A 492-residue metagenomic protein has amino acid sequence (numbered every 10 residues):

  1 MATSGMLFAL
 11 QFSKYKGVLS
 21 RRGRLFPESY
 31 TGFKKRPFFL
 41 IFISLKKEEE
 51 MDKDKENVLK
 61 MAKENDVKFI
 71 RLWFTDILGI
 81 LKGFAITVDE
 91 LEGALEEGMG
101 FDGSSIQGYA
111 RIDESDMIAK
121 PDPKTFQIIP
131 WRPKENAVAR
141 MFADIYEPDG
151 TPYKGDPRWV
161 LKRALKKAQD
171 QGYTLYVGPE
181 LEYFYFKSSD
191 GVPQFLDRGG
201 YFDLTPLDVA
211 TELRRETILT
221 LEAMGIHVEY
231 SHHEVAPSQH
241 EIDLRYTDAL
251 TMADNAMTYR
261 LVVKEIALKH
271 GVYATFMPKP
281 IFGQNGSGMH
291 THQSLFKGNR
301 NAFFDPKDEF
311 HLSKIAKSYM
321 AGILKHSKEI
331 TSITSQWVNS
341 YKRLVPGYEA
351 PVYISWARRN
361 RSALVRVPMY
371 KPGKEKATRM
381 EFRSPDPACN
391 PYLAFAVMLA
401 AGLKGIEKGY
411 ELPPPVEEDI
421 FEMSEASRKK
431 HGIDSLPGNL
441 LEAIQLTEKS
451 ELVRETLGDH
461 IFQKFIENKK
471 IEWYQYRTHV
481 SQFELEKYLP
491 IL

Functional and structural regions predicted by a protein language model:
L7, Y15, S294-F296: Alpha-helical and His/Cys-centered functional microenvironments
L7-L10, L19, L25, L40 (+1 more regions): Leucine-biased recognition of intrinsically disordered, low-complexity hydrophobic segments
G17-V18, G23, G32-K35: Targeting/processing segments of secretory and organellar proteins
Y30-E50: Short, Lys/Arg-enriched N-terminal segments with co-localized hydrophobic residues within the first ~10-30 amino acids
M51-L492: Glycine-rich, acidic/polar active-site loops that bind/position phosphate-bearing ligands
